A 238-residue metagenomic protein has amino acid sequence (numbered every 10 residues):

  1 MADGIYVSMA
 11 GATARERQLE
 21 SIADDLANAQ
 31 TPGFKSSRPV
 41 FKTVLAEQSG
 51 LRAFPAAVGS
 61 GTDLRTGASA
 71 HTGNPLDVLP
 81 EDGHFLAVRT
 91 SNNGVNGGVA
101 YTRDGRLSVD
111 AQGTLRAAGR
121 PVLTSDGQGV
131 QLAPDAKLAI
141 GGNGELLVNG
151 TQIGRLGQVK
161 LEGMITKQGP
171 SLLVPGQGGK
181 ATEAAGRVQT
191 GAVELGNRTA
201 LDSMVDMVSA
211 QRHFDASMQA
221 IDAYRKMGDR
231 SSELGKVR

Functional and structural regions predicted by a protein language model:
M1-R238: Amphipathic alpha-helical polymerization modules
